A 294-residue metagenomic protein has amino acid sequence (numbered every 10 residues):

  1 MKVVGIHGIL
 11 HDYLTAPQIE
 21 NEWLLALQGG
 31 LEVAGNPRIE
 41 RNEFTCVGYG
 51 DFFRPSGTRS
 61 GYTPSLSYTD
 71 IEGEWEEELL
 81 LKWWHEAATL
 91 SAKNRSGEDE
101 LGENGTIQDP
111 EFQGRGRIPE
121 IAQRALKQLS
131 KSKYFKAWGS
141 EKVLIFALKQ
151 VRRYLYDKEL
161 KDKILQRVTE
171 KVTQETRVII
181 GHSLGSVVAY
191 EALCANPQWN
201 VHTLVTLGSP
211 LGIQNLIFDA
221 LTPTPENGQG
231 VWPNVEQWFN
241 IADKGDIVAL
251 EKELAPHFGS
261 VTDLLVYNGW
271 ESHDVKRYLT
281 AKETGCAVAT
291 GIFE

Functional and structural regions predicted by a protein language model:
M1-P64, G105-I180, L184-E294: Lipid deacylating catalytic domains
R41-G105: N-terminal accessory alpha/beta regions
